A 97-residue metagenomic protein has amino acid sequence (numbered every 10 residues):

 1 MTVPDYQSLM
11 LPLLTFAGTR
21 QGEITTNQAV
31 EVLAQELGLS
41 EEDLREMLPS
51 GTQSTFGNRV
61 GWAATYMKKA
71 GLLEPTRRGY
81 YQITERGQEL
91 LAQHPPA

Functional and structural regions predicted by a protein language model:
M1-N27: Positively charged, polyanion-binding regions of nucleic-acid-associated proteins
T2-P4, A34-V60: Short, positively charged loop/turn segments that connect secondary-structure elements
P12-R20, V32, A63, L90: Short amphipathic alpha-helical elements of helix-turn-helix/winged-helix folds
G18-Q21, Q35-L39, T76-R77: Short helix-capping/hinge SLiMs at alpha-helix to coil transitions
T25-L37: Short, solvent-exposed beta-strand-terminating loops
K68-R78: A short, conserved structural fragment
G79-T84: Minor-groove-contacting beta-hairpin "wing" of winged helix-turn-helix DNA-binding domains
R86-A97: Short, amphipathic alpha-helical interaction segments positioned at domain boundaries
